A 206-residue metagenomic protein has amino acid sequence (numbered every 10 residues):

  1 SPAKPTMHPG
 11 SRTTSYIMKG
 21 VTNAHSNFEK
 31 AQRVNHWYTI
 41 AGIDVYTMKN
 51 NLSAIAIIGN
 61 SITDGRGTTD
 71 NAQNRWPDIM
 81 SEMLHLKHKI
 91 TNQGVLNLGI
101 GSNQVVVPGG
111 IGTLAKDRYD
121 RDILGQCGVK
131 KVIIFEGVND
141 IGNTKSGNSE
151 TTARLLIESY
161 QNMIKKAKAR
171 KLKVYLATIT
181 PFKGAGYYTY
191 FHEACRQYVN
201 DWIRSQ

Functional and structural regions predicted by a protein language model:
S1-I58, T63-N71, H88: N-terminal secretory targeting modules
S15, D64, Q104-V106, G142: Basic, gly/Ser/Thr/Pro-rich low-complexity segments located predominantly at protein N termini
N51, T91, R170: Residue-level signal for beta-strand positions within conserved beta-sheet cores that form or flank
A54-G59, T63, Q93-G99, K130-E136 (+1 more regions): Structural recognition of the beta-strand scaffold that forms the well-ordered cores of secreted hydrolase catalytic
S61, M83, L98-G101, K166: Generic, well-ordered alpha-helical scaffold segments in large soluble proteins
N71, D78, E82, L86-H88 (+1 more regions): Alpha-helical cap/lid subdomain in secreted, periplasmic, or secretory-pathway luminal O-acyl-processing enzymes
K89-V107: Short connector loops at secondary-structure junctions
